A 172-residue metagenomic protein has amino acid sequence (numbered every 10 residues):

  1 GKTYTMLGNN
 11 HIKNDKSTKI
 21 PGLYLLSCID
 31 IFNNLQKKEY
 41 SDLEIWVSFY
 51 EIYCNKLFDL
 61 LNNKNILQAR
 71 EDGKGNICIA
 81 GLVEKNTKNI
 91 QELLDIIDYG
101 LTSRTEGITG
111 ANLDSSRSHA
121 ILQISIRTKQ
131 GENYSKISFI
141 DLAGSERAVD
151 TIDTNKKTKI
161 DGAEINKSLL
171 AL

Functional and structural regions predicted by a protein language model:
T3-A171: P-loop NTPase "switch/coupling" elements that transmit nucleotide state to mechanical/effector output
